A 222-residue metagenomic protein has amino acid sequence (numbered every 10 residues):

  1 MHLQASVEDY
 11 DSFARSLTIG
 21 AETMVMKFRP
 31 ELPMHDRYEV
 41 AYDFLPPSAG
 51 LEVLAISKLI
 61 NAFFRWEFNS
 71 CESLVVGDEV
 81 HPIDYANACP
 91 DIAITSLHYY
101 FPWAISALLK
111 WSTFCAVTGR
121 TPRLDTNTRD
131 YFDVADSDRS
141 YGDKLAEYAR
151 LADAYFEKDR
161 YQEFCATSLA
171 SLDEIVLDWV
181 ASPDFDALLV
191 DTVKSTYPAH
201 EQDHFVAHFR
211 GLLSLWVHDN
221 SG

Functional and structural regions predicted by a protein language model:
M1-N61, V80: Phosphate-binding site of ATP-dependent enzymes
S6, S73, Y85: Short, well-ordered beta-to-alpha junction loops that form the rim of enzyme active sites and present histidine/acidic
A14, W66-D78: A short glycine-rich, hydrophobically flanked beta-strand micro-motif that places a catalytic Asp/Glu for divalent metal
S48, V76-G222: C-terminal active-site "lid" helix and adjoining low-complexity regulatory extension at the edge of ATP-using catalytic
I60-F63, W111: Conserved short hydrophobic interaction patches
F64-E67, G119-R120: Surface-exposed helix-capping loop/turn segments at secondary-structure junctions
